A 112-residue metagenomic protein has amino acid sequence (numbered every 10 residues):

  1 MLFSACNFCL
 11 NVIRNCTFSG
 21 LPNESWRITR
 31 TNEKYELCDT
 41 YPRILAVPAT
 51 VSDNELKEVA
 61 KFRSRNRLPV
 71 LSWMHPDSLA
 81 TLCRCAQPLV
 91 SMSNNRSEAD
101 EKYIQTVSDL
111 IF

Functional and structural regions predicted by a protein language model:
M1-F112: Conserved N-terminal structural segment that caps and organizes enzyme catalytic cores in eukaryotes
